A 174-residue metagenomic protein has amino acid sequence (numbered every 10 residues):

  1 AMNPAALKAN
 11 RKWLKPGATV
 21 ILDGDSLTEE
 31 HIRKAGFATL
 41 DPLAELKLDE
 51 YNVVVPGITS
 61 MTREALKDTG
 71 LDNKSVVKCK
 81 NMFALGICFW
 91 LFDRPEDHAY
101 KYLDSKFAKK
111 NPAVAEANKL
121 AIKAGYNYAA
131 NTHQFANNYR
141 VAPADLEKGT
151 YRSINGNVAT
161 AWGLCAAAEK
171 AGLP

Functional and structural regions predicted by a protein language model:
A1-L173: Active-site cofactor/cluster-binding pocket
